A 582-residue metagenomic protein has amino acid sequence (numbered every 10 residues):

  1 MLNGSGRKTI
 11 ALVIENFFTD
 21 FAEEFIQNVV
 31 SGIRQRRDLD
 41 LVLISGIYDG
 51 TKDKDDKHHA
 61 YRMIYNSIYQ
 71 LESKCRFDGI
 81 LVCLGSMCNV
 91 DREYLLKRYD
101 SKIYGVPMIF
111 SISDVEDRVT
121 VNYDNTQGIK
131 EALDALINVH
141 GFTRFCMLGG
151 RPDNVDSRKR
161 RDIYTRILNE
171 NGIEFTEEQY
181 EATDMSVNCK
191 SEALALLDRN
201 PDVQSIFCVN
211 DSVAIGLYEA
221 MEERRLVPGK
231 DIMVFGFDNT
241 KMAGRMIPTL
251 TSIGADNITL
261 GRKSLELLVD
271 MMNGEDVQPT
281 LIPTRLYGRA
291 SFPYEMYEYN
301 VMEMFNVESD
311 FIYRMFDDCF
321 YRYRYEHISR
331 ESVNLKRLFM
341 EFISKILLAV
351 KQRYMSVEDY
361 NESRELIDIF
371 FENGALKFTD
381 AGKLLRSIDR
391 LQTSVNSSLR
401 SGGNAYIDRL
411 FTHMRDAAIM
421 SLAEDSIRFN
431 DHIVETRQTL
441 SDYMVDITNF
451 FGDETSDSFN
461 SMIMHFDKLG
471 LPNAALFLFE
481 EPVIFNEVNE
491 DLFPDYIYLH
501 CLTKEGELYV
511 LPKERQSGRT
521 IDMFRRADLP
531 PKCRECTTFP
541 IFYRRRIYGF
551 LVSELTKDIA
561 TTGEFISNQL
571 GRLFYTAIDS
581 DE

Functional and structural regions predicted by a protein language model:
M1-Y354, E358, I369: Bacterial carbohydrate/catabolite-sensing allosteric modules
E298-R322, G403-D453, T576-E582: Signal-transmission linkers at sensory-effector interfaces
R330-L399, N486-D495, H500-P512, L529: Heme-based O2/NO sensor domains and their adjacent alpha-helical segments, primarily globin folds but also including
V333, N449-Y496: Helix-loop-beta substructure at the N-terminus of cytosolic sensory domains that couple signal/ligand detection
R386-R390, Y406-H413, M464, S553-D581: Amphipathic alpha-helical "output/dimerization" segments
R390-Q392, C536-P540, I547-E554: Short hydrophobic beta-strand segments that form the core of ligand-binding sensory/regulatory domains
R525-L529, C533-F542: A short, aliphatic-rich beta-strand micro-motif
I541-Y543, D558-I559: Sensor-regulatory modules in signal-transduction proteins
